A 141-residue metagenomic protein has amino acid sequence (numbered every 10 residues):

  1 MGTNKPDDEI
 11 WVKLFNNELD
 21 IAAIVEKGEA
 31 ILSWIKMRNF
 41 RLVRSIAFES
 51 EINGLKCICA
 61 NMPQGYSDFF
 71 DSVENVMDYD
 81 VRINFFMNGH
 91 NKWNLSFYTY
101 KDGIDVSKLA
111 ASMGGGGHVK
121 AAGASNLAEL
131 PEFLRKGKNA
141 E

Functional and structural regions predicted by a protein language model:
M1-S67: Glycine-rich, Lys/Arg-enriched anion-binding loops that position phosphate/diphosphate groups for phosphoryl
M37-E141: Gly/His-enriched, cation/cofactor- and phosphate-binding structural elements
